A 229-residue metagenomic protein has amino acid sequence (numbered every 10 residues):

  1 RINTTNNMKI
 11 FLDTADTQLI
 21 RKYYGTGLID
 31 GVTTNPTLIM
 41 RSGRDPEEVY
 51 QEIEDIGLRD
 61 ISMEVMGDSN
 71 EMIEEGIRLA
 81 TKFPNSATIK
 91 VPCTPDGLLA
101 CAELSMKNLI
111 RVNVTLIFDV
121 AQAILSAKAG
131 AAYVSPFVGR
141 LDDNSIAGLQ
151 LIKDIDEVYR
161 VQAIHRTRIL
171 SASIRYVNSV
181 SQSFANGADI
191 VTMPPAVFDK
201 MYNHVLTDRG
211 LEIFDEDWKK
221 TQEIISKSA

Functional and structural regions predicted by a protein language model:
K9-R21, T26-L28, T33-E103, V138: Active-site beta->alpha loop and helix N-cap motifs at the rims of alpha/beta catalytic domains
Q18-G25, E74-L79, A100, D119-A129 (+1 more regions): Catalytic cores of alpha/beta
G27-G31, L58, F83-N85, E103-V112 (+2 more regions): Glycine-enriched alpha-helix->loop->beta-strand junction motifs that scaffold or abut catalytic
N35, I89, S126, S183 (+1 more regions): Conserved, mostly hydrophobic/aromatic
P36-I39, L116, A132-N144, A188-T207: Glycine-rich phosphate-binding active-site loops on the catalytic face of alpha/beta enzymes
R41-E52, S69-E74, V91-M106, D119-A127 (+4 more regions): Active-site-adjacent beta->alpha loops and helix N-cap segments on the catalytic face of soluble alpha/beta enzymes
E47-I61, L98-I110, G148-I169, I213-I225: Alpha-helix-loop-beta-strand connector modules within alpha/beta enzyme cores
Y159-A229: C-terminal alpha-helical cap/extension of soluble enzyme domains
